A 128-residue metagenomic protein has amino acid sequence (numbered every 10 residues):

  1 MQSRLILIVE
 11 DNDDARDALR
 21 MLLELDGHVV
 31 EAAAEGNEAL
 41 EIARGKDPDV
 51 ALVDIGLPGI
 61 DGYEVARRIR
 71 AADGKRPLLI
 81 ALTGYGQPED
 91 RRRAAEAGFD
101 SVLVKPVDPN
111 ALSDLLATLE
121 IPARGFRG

Functional and structural regions predicted by a protein language model:
D11, E35-E38, D61-R67: Acidic catalytic/metal-coordinating carboxylates
D13-E31: Two-component/phosphorelay signaling modules centered on CheY-like receiver
E41, Y63-R76, L116: Short amphipathic alpha-helix used as the core "switch/output" element in two-component signaling
K46-L52, L57: Active-site beta3 strand of CheY-like receiver
P58, Q87: The feature encodes the CheY-like receiver
V107-L116: C-terminal output helix
